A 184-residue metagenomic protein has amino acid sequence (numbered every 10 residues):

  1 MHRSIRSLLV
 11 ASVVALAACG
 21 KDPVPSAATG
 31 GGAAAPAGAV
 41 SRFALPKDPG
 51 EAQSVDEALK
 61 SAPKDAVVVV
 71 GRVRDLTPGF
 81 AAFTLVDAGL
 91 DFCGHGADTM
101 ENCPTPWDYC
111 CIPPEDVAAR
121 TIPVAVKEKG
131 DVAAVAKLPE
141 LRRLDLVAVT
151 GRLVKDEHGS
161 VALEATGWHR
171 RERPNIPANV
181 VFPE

Functional and structural regions predicted by a protein language model:
M1-A18: Sec-dependent bacterial lipoprotein signal peptides
C19-E184: OB-fold and OB-like single-stranded nucleic-acid-recognition modules and their adjacent interaction interfaces
